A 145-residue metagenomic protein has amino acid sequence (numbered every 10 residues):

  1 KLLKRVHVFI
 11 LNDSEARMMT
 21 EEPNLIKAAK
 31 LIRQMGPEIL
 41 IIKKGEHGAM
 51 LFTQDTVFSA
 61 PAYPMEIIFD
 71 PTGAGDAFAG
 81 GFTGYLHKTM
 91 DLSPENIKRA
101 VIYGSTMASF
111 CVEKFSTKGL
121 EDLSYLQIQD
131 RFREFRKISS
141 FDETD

Functional and structural regions predicted by a protein language model:
K1-L2: Structural alpha-helical scaffold elements that stabilize or flank donor/cofactor-binding regions in carbohydrate
V6-N12: A short beta-strand/loop micro-motif in the catalytic core of glycosyltransferases that engages the nucleotide-sugar
D13-S14, K44: Short secondary-structure boundary segments
S14-E15, I32: Internal metal/ion-chelating core segments
A16-R17, I128: A generic structural signal for short hydrophobic patches within well-formed alpha-helices
E22-D145: Conserved phosphate-binding/catalytic region of the ribokinase-like
